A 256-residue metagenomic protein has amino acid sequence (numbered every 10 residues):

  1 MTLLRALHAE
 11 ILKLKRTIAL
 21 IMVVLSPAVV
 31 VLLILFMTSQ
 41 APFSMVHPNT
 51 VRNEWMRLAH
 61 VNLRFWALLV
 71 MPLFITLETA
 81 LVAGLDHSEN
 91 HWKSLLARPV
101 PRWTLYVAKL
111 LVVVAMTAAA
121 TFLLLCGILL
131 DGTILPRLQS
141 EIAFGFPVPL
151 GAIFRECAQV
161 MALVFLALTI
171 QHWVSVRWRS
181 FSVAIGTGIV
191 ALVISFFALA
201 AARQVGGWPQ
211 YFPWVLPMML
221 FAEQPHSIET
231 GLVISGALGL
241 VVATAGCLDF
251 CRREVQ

Functional and structural regions predicted by a protein language model:
M1-P27: Aromatic- and glycine-rich beta-strand/loop motifs that create alpha-glucan
I18-M22, T104, V183: Residue-level recognition of membrane-helix boundary sites in multi-pass small-molecule transporters
V23, A222-Q256: Alpha-helical transmembrane segments of multi-pass membrane transporters/translocases
A28-L77, V107-W178, L220-F221, H226-V233 (+1 more regions): Secretory targeting signals
L33-F43, W178-V215: Transmembrane helix segments
L77-S94: Transmembrane helix boundary and interhelical loop/hinge segments in multi-pass membrane proteins
L96-R102: Short helix-to-coil transition segments within interhelical loops that connect adjacent transmembrane helices
T104-V107, F250: Alpha-helix N-cap/helix-start motif at helix boundaries, enriched for small hydrophobics
